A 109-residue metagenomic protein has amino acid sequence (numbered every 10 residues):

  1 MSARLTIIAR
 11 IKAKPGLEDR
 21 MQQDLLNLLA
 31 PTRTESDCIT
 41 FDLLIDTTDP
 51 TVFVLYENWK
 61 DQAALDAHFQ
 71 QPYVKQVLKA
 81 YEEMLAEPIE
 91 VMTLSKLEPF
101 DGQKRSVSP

Functional and structural regions predicted by a protein language model:
S2-L5, L43-T51, K79-P109: Glycine-rich beta-strand-turn "strand-cap" elements at beta-sheet edges
A3-I39, L43: N-terminal first-folded block
L5-I11, D42-F69: Short, well-ordered beta-strand segments in beta-rich or mixed alpha/beta enzyme and ligand-binding folds
E18-R20, V52, A64, F100: Intrinsically disordered, low-complexity acidic/polar segments
N27, P31-I39, N58-M92: An amphipathic, aromatic/His-enriched active-site/gating alpha helix that lines ligand/cofactor pockets
